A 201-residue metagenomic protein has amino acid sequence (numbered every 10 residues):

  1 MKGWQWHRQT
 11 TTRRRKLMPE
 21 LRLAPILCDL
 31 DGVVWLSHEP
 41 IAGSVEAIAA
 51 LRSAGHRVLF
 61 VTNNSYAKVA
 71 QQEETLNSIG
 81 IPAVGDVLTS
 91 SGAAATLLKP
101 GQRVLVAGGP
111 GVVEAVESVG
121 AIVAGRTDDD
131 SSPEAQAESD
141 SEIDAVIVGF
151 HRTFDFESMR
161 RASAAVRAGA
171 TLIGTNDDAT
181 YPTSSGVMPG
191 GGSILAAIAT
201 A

Functional and structural regions predicted by a protein language model:
W4-W6: Tryptophan (W) side chains
T10-L30, V34-A201: HAD-like aspartate-dependent phosphatase fold
